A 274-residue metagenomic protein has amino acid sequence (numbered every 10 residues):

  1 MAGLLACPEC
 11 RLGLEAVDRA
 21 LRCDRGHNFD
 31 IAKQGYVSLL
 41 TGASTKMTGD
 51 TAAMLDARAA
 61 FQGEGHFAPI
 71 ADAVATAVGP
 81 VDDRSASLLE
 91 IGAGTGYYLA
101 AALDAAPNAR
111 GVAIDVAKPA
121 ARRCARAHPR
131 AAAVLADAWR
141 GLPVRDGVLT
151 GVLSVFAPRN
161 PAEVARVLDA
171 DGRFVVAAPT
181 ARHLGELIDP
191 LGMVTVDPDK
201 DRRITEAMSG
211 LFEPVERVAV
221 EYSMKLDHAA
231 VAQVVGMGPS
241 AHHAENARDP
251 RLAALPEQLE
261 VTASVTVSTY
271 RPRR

Functional and structural regions predicted by a protein language model:
M1-T48: N-terminal auxiliary segments of SAM/dcSAM-dependent transferases
A2-G3, V218-R274: Conserved Class I S-adenosyl-L-methionine
S44-A73, A77: Class I SAM-dependent methyltransferase Rossmann-like catalytic core, especially the SAM/SAH-binding loop
R84-G94: Conserved class I S-adenosyl-L-methionine
T95-P107: Conserved SAM-binding loop of SAM-dependent methyltransferases across substrates and taxa, primarily the Class I
D115-P119: Conserved SAM/SAH-binding beta-strand->alpha-helix loop
P161-V175: A short glycine-rich, Lys/Arg-flanked "PGG" loop and its adjoining helix->strand segment in the class I
R173-T205: Conserved class I S-adenosyl-L-methionine
